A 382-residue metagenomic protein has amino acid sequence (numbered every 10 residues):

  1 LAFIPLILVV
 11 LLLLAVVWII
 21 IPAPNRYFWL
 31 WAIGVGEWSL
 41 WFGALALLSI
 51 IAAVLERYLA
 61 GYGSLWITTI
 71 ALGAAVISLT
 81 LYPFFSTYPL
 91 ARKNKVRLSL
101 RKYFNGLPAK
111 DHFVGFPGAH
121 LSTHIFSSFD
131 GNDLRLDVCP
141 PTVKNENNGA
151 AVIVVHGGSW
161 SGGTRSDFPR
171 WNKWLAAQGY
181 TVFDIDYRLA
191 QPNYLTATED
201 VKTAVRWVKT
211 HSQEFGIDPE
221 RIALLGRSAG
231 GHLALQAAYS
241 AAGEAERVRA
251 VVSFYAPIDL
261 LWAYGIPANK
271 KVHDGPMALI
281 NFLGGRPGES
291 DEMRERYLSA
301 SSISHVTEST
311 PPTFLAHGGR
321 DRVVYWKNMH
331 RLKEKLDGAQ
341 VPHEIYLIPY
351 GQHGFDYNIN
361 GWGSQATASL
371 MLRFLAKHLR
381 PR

Functional and structural regions predicted by a protein language model:
L1-R382: Alpha/beta-hydrolase superfamily serine-hydrolase fold, recognizing
